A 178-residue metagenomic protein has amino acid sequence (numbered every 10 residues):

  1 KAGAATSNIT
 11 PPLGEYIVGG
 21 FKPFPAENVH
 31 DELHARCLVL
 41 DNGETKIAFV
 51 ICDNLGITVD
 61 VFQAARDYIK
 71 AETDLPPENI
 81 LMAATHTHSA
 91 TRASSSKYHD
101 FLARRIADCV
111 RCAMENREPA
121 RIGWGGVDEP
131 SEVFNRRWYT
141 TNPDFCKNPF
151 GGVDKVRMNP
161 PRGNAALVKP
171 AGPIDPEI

Functional and structural regions predicted by a protein language model:
K1-A84, A90-I178: Conserved beta-alpha junction segments in alpha/beta enzyme cores
